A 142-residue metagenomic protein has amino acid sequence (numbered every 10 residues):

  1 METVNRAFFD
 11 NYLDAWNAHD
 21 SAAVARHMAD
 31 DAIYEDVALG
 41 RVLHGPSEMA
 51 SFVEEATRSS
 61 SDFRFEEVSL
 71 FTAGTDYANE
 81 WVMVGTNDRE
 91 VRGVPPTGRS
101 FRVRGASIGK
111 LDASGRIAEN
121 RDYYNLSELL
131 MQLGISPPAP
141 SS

Functional and structural regions predicted by a protein language model:
M1-S142: C-terminal and inter-domain tail/linker signature
